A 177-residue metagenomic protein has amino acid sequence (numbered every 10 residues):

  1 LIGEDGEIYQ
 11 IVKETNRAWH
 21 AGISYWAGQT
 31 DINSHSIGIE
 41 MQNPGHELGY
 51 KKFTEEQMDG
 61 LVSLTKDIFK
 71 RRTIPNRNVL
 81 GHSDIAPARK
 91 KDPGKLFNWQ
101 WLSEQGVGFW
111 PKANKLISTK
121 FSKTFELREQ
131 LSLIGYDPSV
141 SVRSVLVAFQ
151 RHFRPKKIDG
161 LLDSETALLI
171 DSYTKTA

Functional and structural regions predicted by a protein language model:
L1-R77: Active-site-adjacent loop/helix surface patches within enzyme catalytic domains that shape the substrate-binding cleft
G45, Y50-P138, R143-A177: Basic/polar, cationic surfaces and motifs that engage anionic cell-wall and phosphate/carboxylate ligands
